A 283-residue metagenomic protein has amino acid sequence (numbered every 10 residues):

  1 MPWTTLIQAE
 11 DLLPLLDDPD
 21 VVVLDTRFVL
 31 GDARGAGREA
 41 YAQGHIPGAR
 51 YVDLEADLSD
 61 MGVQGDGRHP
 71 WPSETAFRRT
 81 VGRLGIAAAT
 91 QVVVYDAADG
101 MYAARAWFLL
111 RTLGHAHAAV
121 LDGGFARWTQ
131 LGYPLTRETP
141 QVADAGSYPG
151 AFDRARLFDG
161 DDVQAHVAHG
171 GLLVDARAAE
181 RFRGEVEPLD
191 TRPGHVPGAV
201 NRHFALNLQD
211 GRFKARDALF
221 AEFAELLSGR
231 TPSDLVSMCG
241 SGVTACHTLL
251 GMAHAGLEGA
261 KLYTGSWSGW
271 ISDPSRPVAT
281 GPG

Functional and structural regions predicted by a protein language model:
M1-G283: Cytosolic catalytic domains that perform sulfur/thiol-centered chemistry
